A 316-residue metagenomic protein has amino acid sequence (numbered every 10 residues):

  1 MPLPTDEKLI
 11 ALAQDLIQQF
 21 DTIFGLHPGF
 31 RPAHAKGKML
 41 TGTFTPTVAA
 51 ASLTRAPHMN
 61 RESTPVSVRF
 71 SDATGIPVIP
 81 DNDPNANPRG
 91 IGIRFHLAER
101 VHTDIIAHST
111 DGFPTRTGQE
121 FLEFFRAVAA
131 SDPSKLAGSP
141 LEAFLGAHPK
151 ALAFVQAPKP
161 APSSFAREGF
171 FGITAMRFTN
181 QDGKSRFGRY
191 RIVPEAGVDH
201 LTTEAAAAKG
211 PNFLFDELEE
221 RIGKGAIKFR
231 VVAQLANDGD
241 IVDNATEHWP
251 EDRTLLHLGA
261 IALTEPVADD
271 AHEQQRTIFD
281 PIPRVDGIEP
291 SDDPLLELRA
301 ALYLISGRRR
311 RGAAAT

Functional and structural regions predicted by a protein language model:
M1-T316: Active-site-adjacent core segments of small-molecule enzymes
